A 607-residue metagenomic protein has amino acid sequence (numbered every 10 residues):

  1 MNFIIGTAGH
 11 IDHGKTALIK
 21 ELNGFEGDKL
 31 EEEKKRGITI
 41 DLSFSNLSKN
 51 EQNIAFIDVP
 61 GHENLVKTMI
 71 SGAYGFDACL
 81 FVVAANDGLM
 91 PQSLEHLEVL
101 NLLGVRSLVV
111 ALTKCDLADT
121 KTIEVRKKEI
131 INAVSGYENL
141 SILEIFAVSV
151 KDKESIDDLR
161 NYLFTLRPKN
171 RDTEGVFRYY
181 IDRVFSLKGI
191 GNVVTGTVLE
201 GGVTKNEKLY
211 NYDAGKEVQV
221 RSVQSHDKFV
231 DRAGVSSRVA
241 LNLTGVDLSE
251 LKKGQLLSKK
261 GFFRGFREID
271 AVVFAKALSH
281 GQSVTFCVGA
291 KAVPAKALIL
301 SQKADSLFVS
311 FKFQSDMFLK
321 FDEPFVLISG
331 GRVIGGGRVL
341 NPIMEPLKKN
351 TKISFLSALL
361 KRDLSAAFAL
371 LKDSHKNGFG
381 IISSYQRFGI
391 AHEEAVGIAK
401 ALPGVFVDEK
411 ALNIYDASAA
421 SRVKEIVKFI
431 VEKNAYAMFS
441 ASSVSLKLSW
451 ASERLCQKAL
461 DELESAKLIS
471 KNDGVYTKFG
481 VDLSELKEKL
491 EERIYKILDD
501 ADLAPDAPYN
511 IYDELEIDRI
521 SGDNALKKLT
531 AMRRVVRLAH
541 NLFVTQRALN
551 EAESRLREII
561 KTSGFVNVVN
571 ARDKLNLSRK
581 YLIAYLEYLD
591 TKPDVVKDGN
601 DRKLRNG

Functional and structural regions predicted by a protein language model:
M1-F56: Conserved G1/Walker A P-loop phosphate-binding module
A8-H10, E32, R36-I38, N46-S48 (+10 more regions): Replace "in large, NTP-powered and nucleic-acid-processing enzymes" with "in large, NTP-powered factors and other
D12, L18, G37, D58 (+9 more regions): Residue-level signature of catalytic and energy-coupling elements of molecular machines, predominantly ATP/GTP-dependent
K29, M90-P91, L117-T122, E154-D158 (+1 more regions): Switch/connector loops and helix/strand junctions flanking conserved nucleotide-binding motifs in nucleotide-processing
P60-N64, Y74-E95, V105-E124: Conserved Switch II/interswitch segment of TRAFAC-class P-loop GTPases
C115, N132-A277: Conserved catalytic-core segments of large NTP-driven translation/proteostasis enzymes
K208-A369, Q457: Beta-strand/loop-dominated core regions that host nucleotide or nucleotide-derived cofactor-binding catalytic loops
R221, L298, F318, N341-G607: C-terminal non-catalytic scaffold/interaction domains in large multidomain proteins
